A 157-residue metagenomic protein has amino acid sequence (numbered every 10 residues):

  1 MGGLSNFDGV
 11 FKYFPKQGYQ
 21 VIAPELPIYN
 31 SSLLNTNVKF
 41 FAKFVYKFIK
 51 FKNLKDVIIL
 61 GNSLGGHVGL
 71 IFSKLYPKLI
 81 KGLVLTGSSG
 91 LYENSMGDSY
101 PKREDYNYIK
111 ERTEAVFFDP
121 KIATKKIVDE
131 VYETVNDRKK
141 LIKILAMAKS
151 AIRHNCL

Functional and structural regions predicted by a protein language model:
M1-S31: Conserved HGGG/HGGXW glycine-rich cap/lid loop of the alpha/beta-hydrolase fold
S5, P24-F40, F44, N94: Glycine-rich "HGGG/HGxG" loop immediately N-terminal to the catalytic nucleophile of the alpha/beta-hydrolase
Q20, K55-I58, L79-G82: Structural signature of beta-strand start/N-cap positions in the alpha/beta core of ABC transporter nucleotide-binding
K39-V57: Conserved acidic catalytic loop of the alpha/beta-hydrolase fold
F41, I59-G61, T86: Short beta-strand immediately N-terminal to the catalytic nucleophile in serine-hydrolase-like folds
G61, G65, G69: Gly/Ala-rich beta-loop-alpha elbow adjacent to hydrolase catalytic centers
L70-L75, I80-E111: Flexible "cap/lid" loop of the alpha/beta hydrolase fold
R103-L157: Conserved alpha/beta-hydrolase catalytic His-Asp/Glu region
